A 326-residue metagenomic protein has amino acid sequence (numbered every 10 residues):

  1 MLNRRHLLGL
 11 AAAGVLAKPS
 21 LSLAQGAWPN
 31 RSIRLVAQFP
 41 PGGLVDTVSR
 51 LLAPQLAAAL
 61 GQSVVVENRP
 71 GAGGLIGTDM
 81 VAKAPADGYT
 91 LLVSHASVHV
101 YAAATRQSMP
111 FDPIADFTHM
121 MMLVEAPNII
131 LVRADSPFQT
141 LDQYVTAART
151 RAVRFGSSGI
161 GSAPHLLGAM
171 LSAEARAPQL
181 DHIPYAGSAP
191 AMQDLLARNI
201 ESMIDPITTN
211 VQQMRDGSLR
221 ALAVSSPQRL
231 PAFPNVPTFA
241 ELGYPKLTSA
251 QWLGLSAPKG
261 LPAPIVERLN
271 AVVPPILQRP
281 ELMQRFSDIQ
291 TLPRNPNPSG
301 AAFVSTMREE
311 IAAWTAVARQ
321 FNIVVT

Functional and structural regions predicted by a protein language model:
N3, G73, T140, A186-G187 (+2 more regions): Short loop/turn segments at beta->alpha junctions
H6-A24: N-terminal export signals
L23-I114, A177-S202, N295, I323-T326: N-terminal (or domain-start) structured segment
N30-S32, A263-T326: An extracytoplasmic/periplasmic, membrane-proximal ligand-sensing/linker region
G42, A96-S97, N128, R133-F138 (+5 more regions): Short coil/turn segments
K83-Y89, A104-P190, F239, W252-R285: Hinge/capping helix and adjacent helix->loop/strand transition within the periplasmic-binding protein
Q107-I114, Q228-K246: Small-residue (glycine/proline)-centered packing/hinge motifs flanked by hydrophobic/aromatic residues
R154-V236: Ligand-binding pocket segment of bilobal, Venus flytrap-like solute-binding proteins
